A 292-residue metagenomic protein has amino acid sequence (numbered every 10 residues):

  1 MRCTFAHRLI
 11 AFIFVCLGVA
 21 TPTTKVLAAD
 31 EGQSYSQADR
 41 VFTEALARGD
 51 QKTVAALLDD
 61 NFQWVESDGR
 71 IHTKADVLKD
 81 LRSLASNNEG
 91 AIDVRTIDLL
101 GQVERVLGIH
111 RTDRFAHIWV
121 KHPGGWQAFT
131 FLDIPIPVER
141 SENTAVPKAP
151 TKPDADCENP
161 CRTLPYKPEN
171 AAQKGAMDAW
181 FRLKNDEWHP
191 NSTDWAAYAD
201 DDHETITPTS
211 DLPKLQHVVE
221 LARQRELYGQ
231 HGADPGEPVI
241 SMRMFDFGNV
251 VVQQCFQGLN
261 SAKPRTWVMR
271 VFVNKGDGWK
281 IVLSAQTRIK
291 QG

Functional and structural regions predicted by a protein language model:
M1-H7: N-terminal secretory signal peptides that target proteins for export/translocation
R8-T21: Bacterial N-terminal signal peptides
V26-D60, F129, P135-T193, A197 (+1 more regions): Short, low-complexity N-terminal intrinsically disordered segments enriched in polar/charged residues
E31, K52-D93, A196-A233: Short solvent-exposed beta->alpha transition segments
S34, D76-A116, V219-R265: Surface-exposed, charged secondary-structure patches
F42, T53-V54, F62, V77 (+6 more regions): Hydrophobic pocket/interface hotspot
L58, D68-G69, I109-R111, H117 (+7 more regions): A mature extracytoplasmic/lumenal domain signature
R114-N159, R265-G292: Short beta-strand edge/turn micro-motifs at domain boundaries
